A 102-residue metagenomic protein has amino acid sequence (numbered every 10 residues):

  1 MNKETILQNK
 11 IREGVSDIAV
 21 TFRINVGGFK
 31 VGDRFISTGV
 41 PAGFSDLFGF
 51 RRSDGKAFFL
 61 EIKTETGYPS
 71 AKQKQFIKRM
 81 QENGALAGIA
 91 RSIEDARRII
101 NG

Functional and structural regions predicted by a protein language model:
M1-G102: Catalytic phosphate/metal-binding cores of nucleic-acid and nucleotide-processing enzymes, i.e., regions that mediate
